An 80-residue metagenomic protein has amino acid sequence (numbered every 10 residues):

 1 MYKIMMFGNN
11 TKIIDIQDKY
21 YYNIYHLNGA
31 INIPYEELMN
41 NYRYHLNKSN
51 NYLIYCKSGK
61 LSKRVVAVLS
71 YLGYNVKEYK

Functional and structural regions predicted by a protein language model:
M1-I24, Y35: Flexible, polar/low-complexity N-terminal or interdomain linker segments that lie immediately upstream of folded
K3-M5, N40-K48: Short amphipathic alpha-helix with an adjacent loop that forms part of the alpha/beta core around
I13, A30-N32, V76-E78: Conserved beta-strand scaffold positions in the cores of enzyme catalytic domains, especially in NTP/NDP-utilizing
D15-Q17, N41, L61: Short, cationic motifs built from Arg/Lys/His that form the positively charged side of catalytic pockets
N23-I24, N40, K63-A67: Alpha-helical elements of the RecA-like P-loop NTPase motor core of helicases
H26-N28, L72: Short, structured coil segments at secondary-structure junctions
Y35-R43, K80: Short, acidic/turn-prone active-site loops that include or flank metal/cofactor- and phosphate-binding residues
L46-K80: Catalytic cysteine-centered active loop of the rhodanese-like fold, especially the PTP/DSP P-loop
